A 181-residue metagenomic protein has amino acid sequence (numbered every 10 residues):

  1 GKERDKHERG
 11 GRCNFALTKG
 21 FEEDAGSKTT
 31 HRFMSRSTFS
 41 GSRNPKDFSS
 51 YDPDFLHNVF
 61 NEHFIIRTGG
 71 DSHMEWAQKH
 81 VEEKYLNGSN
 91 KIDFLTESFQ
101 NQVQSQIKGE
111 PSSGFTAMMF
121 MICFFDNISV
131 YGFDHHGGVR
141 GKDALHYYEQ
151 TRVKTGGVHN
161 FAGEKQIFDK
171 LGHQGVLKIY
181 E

Functional and structural regions predicted by a protein language model:
G1-E181: Metal-ion/cofactor- or nucleotide/acyl-coenzyme-handling active-site neighborhoods
